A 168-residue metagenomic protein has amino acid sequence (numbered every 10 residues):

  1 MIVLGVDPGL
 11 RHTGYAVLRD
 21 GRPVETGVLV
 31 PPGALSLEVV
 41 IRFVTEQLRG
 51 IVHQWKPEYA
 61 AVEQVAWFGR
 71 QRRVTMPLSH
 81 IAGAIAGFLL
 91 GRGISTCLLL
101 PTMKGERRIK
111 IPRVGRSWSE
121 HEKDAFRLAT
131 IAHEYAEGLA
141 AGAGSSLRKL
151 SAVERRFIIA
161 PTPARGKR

Functional and structural regions predicted by a protein language model:
M1-R168: Phosphate- and other anionic-substrate recognition elements at nucleic-acid/protein interfaces
